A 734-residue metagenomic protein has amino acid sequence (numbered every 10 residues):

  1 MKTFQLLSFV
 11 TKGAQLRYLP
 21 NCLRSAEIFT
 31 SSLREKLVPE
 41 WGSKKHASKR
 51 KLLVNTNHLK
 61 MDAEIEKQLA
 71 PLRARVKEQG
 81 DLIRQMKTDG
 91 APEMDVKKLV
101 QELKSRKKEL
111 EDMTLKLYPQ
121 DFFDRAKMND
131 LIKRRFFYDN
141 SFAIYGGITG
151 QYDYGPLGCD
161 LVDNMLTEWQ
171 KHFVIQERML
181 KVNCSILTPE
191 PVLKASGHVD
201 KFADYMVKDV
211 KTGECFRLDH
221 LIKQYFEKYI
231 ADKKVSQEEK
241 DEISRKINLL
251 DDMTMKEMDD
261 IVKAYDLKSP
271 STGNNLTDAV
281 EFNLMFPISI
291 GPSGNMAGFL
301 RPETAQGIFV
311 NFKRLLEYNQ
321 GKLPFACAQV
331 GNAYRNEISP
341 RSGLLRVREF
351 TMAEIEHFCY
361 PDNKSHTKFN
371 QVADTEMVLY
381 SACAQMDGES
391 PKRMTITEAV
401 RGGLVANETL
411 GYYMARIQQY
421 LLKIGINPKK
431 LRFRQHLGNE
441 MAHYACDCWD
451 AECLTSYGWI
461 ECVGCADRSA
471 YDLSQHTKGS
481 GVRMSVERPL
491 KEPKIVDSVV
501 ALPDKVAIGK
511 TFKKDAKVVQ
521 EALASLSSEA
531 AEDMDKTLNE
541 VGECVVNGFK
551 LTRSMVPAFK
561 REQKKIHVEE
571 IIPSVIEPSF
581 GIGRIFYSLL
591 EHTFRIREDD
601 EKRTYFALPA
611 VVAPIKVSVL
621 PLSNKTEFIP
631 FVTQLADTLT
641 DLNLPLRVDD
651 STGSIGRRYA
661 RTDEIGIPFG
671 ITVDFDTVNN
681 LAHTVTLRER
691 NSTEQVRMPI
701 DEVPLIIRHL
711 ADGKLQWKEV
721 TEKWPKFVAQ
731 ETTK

Functional and structural regions predicted by a protein language model:
K2-F4, Y18, F29, L37 (+2 more regions): NTP/phosphate- and nucleic-acid-binding module
F9-V10, C453: Long, mixed-charge low-complexity alpha-helical/coiled-coil segments
